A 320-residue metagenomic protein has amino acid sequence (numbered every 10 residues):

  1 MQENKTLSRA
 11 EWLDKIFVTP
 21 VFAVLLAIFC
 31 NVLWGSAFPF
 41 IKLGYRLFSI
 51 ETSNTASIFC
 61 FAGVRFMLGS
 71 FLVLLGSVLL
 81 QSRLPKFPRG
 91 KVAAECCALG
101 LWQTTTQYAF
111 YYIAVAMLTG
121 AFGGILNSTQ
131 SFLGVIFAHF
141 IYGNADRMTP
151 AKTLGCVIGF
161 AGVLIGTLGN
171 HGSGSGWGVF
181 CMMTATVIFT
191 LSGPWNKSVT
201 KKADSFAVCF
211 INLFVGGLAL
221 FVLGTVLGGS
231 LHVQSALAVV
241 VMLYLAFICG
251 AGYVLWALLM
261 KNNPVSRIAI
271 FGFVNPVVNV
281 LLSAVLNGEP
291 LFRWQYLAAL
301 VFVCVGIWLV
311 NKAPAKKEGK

Functional and structural regions predicted by a protein language model:
Q2-C60, L101, H171-S198, V241-M242 (+3 more regions): Glycine-/small-residue-enriched transmembrane alpha-helix faces in small-molecule transporters and effluxers
N31, F40-K42, V73, G134-I136 (+4 more regions): Transmembrane alpha-helical segments that form core, pore/gating elements of small-molecule transporters/exporters
G35, P39, G100-T105, F132-I136 (+6 more regions): Hydrophobic/small/kink-forming positions within alpha-helical transmembrane segments of polytopic membrane proteins
G44, F61, A114, F140-G143 (+7 more regions): Hydrophobic/aromatic residues within transmembrane alpha-helices of multi-pass small-molecule transporters
L47-Q103, L133-F137, I188-S192, C209-L227: Transmembrane alpha-helices of multi-pass small-molecule transport proteins
V64, T104, Y108, F122-Q130 (+2 more regions): Helix-helix packing/entry segments at the starts of transmembrane helices
V73, F137, M148-L168, L220 (+3 more regions): Hydrophobic transmembrane alpha-helices of multi-pass small-molecule transport proteins
V78-G123, N127, V163-I165, L245-N263: Specific transmembrane alpha-helical segments of multi-pass solute transporters/efflux pumps, especially DMT/EamA
